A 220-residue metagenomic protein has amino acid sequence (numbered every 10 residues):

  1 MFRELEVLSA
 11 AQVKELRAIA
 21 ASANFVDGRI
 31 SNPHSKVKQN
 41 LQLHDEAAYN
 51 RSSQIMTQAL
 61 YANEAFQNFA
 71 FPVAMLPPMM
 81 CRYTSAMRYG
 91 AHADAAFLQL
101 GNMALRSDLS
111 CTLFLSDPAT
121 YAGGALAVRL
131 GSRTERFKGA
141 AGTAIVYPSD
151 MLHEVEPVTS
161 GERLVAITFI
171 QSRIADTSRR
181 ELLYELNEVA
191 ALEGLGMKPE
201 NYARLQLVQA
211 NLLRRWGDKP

Functional and structural regions predicted by a protein language model:
M1-M79, L182-P220: Non-heme Fe(II)/2-oxoglutarate
A65-Y184: Catalytic core of non-heme Fe(II) oxygenases with the double-stranded beta-helix
